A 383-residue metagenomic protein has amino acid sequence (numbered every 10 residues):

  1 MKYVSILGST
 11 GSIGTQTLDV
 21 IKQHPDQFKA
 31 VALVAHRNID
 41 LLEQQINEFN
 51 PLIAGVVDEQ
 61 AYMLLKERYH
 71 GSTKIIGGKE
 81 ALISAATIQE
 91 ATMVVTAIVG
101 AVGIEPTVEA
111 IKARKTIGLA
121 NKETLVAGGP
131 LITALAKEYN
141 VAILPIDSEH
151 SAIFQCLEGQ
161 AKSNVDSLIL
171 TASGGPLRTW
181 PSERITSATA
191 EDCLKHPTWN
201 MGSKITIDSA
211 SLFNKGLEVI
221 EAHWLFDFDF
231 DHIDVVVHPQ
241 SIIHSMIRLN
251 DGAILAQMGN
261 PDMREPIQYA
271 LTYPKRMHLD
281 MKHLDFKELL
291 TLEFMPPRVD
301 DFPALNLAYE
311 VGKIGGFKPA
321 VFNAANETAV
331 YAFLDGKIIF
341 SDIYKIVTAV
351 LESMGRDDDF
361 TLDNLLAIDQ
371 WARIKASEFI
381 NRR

Functional and structural regions predicted by a protein language model:
M1-R383: Catalytic, metal-anchored helix/loop core of enzyme active sites in primary metabolism
